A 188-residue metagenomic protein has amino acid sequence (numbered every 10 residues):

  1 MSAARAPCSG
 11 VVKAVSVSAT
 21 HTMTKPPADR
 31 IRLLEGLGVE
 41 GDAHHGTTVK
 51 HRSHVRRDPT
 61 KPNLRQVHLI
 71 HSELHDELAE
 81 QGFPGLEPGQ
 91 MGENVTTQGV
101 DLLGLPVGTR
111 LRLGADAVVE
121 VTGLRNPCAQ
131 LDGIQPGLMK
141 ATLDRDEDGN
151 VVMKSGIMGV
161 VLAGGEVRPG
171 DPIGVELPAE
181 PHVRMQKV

Functional and structural regions predicted by a protein language model:
M1-V188: Metal-cofactor-dependent catalytic cores
